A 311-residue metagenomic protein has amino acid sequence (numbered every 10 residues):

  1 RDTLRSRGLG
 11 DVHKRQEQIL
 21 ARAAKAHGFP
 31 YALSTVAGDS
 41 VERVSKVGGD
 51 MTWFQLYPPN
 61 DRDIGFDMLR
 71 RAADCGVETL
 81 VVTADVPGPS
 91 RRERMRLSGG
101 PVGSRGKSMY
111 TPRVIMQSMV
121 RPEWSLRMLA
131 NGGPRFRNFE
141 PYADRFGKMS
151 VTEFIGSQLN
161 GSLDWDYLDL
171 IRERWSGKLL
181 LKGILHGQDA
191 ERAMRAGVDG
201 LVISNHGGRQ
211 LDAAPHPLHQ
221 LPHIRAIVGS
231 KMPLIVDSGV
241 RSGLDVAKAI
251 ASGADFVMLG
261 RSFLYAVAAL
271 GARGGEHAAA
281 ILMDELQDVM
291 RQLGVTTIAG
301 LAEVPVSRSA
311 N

Functional and structural regions predicted by a protein language model:
R1-H13: Single conserved hydrophobic/aromatic residue that forms the stacking wall/gate of nucleotide- or nucleobase-binding
Q18-K25: Glycine-rich beta-alpha loop segments
R22, D63-V236, L244-D255, L259-R261 (+1 more regions): Alpha/beta enzyme core
A26-V47, M51-G65: A gly/proline- and charged-residue-enriched helix-loop-helix capping module
G28-A32, K231-S238: A short, small-residue-rich loop immediately preceding and capping a beta-strand
P217-H223, V267-Q287: C-terminal helical cap(s) of enzyme catalytic domains, especially alpha/beta-barrels
D284-N311: Charged C-terminal helix
